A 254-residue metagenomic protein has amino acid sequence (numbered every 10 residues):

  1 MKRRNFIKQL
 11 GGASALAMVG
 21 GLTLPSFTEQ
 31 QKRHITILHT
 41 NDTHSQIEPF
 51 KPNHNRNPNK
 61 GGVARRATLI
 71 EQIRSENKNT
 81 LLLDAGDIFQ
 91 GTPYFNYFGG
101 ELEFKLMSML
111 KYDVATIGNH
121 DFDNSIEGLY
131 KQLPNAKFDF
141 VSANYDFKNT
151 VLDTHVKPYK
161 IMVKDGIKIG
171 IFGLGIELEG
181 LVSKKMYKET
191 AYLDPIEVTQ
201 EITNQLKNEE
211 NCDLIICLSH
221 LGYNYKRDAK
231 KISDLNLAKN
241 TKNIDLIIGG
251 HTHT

Functional and structural regions predicted by a protein language model:
R3, I7-T254: Acidic, metal/ion-coordinating pockets
